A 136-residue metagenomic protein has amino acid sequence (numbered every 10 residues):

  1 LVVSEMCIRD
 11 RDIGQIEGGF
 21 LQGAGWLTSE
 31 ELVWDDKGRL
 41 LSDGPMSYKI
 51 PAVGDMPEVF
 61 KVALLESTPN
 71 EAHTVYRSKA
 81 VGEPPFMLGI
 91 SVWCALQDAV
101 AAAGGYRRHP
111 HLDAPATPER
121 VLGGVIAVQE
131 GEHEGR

Functional and structural regions predicted by a protein language model:
L1-V2: A short, hydrophobic C-terminal helix/tail in secreted or cell-surface proteins
E5, R9-R136: C-terminal catalytic domains of large/alpha subunits in multi-subunit enzymes
